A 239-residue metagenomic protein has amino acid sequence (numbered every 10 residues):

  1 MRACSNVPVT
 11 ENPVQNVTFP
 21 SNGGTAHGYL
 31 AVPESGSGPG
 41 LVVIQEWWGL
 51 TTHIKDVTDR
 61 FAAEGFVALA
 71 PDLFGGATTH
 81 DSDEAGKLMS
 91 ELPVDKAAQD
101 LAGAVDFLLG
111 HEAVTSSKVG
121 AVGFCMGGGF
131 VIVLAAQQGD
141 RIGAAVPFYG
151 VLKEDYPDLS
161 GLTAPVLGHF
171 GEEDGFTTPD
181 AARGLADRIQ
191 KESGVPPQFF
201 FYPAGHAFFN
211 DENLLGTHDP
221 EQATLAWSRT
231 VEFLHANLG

Functional and structural regions predicted by a protein language model:
R2-T10, Q15-V114, F209-E212: Serine-hydrolase catalytic machinery in alpha/beta-hydrolase-like enzymes
E112-F124: Alpha/beta-hydrolase fold nucleophile elbow
G123-G127, V131: Gly/Ala-rich beta-loop-alpha elbow adjacent to hydrolase catalytic centers
R141-V151: A conserved short beta-strand
L162, G168-F170: Short beta-strand/loop motif that positions the catalytic acidic residue of the alpha/beta-hydrolase fold
E173-T177: Acidic catalytic loop of the alpha/beta-hydrolase fold
T178-R188: Short alpha-helix in the alpha/beta-hydrolase fold that links the catalytic acid
V195-G239: C-terminal catalytic histidine-bearing segment of alpha/beta-hydrolase fold enzymes
